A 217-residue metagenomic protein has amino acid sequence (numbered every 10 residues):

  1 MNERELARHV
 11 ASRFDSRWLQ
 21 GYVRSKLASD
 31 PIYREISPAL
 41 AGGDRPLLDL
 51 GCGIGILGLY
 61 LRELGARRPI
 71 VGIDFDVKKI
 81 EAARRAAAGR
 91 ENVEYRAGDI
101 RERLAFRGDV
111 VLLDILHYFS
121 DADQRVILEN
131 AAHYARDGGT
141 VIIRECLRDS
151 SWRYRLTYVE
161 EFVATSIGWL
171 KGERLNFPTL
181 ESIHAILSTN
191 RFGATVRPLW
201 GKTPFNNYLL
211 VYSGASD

Functional and structural regions predicted by a protein language model:
M1-P46, I54-A105, F119-A122, N130 (+1 more regions): Class I (Rossmann-like) S-adenosyl-L-methionine-dependent methyltransferase catalytic domain, capturing the SAM-binding
L50: Conserved beta-strand/loop positions that form the S-adenosyl-L-methionine
G108: Conserved acidic residues
V111: A conserved beta-strand element that flanks and buttresses the S-adenosyl-L-methionine
D114-I115: Short catalytic micro-motifs in class I SAM-dependent methyltransferases
R125-D137: A short glycine-rich, Lys/Arg-flanked "PGG" loop and its adjoining helix->strand segment in the class I
